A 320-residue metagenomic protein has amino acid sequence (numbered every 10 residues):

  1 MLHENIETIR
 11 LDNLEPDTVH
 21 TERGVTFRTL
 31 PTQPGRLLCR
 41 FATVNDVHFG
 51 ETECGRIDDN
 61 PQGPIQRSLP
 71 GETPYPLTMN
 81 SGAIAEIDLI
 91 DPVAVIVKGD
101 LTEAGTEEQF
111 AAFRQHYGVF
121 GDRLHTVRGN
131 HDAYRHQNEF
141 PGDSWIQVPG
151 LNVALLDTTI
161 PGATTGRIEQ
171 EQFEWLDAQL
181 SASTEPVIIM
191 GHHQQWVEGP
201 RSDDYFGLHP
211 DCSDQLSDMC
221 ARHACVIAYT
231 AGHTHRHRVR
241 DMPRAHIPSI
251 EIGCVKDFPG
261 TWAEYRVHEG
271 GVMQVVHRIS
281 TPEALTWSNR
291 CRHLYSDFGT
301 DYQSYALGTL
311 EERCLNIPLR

Functional and structural regions predicted by a protein language model:
L11-T18: Surface-exposed, short loops/turns at beta-strand junctions within beta-sandwich domains
T18-E22, V226: Short beta-strand segments enriched for Tyr within beta-sheet-rich domains, predominantly fibronectin type III
T21-T106, S181: N-terminal active-site segment of His-dependent metallophosphoesterases
R28-Q33, T106-A178, P210-D218, C225 (+2 more regions): Extended active-site neighborhood of metal-dependent phosphoesterases/phosphodiesterases
N45-T78, Y134-E139, P161-Q170, D203-Y205 (+1 more regions): Acidic/histidine-rich helix-loop elements that form or flank divalent-metal/phosphate-binding sites at the catalytic
G50-E53, T102-E108, H131-H136, P161-T164 (+3 more regions): Active-site environment of divalent metal-dependent phosphoester hydrolases
N80-A94, A163-P248, T300-R320: His/acidic metal-ligating clusters that form di-metal
E269-R320: A short C-terminal boundary segment appended to hydrolase-like catalytic domains
